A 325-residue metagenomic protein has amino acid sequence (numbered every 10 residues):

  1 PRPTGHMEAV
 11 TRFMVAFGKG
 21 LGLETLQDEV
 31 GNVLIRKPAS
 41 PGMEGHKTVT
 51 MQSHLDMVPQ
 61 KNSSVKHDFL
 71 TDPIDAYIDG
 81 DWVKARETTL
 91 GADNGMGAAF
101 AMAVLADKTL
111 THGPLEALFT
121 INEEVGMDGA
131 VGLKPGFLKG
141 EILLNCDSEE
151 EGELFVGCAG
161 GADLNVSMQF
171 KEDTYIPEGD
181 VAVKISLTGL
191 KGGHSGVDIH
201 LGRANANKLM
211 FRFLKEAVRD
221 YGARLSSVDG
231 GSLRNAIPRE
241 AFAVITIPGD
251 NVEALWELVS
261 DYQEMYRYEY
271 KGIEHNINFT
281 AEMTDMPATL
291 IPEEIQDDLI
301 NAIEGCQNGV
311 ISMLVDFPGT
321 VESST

Functional and structural regions predicted by a protein language model:
P3-K47: A non-catalytic alpha/beta surface segment that caps or lines the substrate-entry region of metallo-dependent hydrolase
K37, L187-G189, I245-G249, T325: Short beta-strand-to-loop capping motifs
G42-H46, A236-A241: A short, glycine/Asx- and small/polar-enriched loop/turn that sits immediately N-terminal to a beta-strand
M43-P114, F119-V125, A130-E141, D163 (+5 more regions): Active-site metal-coordination/substrate-binding segment of hydrolases, especially metallo-dependent peptidases
E116-A206, L214, V218: Fold-level recognition of mixed alpha/beta catalytic cores in primary-metabolism enzymes, strongest
V156-G157, T174-D180, I199-D229, G249-S324: Acidic-enriched catalytic cores of C-N bond-cleaving enzymes acting on peptides and small amides
G193-V197, L225, D229-E240: A structural signal for small-residue-enriched, beta-sheet-centric alpha/beta enzyme cores and oligomeric scaffold folds
